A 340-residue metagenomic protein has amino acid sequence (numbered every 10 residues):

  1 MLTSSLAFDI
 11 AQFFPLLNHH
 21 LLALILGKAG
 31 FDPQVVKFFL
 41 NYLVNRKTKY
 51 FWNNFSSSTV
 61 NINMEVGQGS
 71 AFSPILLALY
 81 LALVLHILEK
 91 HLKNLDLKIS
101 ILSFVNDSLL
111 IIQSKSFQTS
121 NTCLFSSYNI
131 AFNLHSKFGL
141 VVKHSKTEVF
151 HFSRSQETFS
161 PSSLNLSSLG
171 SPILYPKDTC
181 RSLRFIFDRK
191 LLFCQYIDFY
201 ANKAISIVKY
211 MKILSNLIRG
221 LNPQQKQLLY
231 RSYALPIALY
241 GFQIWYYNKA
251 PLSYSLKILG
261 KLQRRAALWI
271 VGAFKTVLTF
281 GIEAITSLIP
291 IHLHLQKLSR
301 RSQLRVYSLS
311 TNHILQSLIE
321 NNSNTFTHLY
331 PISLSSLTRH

Functional and structural regions predicted by a protein language model:
M1-L24: Conserved catalytic palm subdomain of right-hand nucleotidyl-transferase polymerases, strongest for RNA-directed enzymes
S4-A7, F51-L76, I111-S114, I218-N222: Short, conserved non-catalytic motifs in the polymerase core
D9, L26, F39, Y50 (+11 more regions): Mobile genetic element proteins and their domesticated derivatives, centered on retroelements and DNA transposons
A11-F14, I62-L92, A131: Conserved pre-motif C helix in the palm subdomain of viral-like polymerases
N54, V141-D178: Short, conserved micro-motifs composed of acidic
L76-K115: Active-site palm subdomain of RNA-directed nucleic acid polymerases
S171-W245: Basic, alpha-helical interaction scaffolds
L262, K275, G281-H340: Extended C-terminal regions of large enzymes
